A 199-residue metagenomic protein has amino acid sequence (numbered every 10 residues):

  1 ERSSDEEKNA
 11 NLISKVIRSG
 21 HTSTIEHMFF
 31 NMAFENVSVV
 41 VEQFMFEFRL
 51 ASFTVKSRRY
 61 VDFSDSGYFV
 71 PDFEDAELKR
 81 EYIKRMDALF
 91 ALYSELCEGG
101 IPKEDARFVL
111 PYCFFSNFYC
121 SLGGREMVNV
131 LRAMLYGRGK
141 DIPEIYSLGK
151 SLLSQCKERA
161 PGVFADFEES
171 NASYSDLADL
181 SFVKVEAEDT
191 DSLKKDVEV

Functional and structural regions predicted by a protein language model:
E1-V199: A conserved ligand/cofactor-binding region detector
